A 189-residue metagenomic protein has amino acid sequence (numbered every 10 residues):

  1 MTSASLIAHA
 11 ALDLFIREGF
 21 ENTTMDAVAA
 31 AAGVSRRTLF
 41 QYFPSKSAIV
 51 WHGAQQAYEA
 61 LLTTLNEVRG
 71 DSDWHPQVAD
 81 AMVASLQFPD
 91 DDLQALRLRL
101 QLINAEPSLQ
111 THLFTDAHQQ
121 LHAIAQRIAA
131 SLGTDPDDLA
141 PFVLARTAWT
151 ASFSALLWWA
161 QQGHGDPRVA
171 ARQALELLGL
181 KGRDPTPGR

Functional and structural regions predicted by a protein language model:
M1-R36, W51, Q56, A60: Basic, helix-initiating cap at the start of DNA-binding domains
S47-I49: A secondary-structure capping/hinge motif
A57, W74, V78, D116-Q120 (+1 more regions): Hydrophobic/aromatic residues within well-ordered alpha-helical segments
E59-R99: Hydrophobic alpha-helical connector segments
P89, L100, S131, A155-G163: Secondary-structure edge/capping motif, primarily at the C-terminal ends of alpha-helices and the immediately following
P107-L132, L139-R146: Amphipathic alpha-helical packing segments from all-alpha helical-bundle domains
Q126, Q161-R189: C-terminal peripheral helix-coil segments that are non-catalytic and often amphipathic
